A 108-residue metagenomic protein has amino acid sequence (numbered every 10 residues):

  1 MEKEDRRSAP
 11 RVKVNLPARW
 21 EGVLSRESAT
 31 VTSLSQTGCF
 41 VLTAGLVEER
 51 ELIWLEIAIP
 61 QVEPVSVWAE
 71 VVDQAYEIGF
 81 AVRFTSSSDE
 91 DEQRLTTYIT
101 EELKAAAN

Functional and structural regions predicted by a protein language model:
M1-L34, T96-N108: N-terminal helix initiation/capping motif
K3, F40, S66-V67: A short, acidic/glycine-rich surface segment
V14-E56, G79-A81: Short strand-loop-strand
E27, R50, P64-S66, I78 (+1 more regions): Intrinsically disordered, low-complexity acidic/polar segments
A29-T30, V67-V72: Short beta-strand-centered aromatic/proline hotspots
W54-E56, V72, R94, E102-A107: Juxtamembrane helix-loop transition sites at the ends of transmembrane segments in multi-pass membrane proteins
A58-E63: Short, charged beta-turn/beta-strand-edge "cap" motif at the junction between a beta-strand and an adjacent loop
Q74-E101: C-terminal structural segments of small proteins and small subunits
